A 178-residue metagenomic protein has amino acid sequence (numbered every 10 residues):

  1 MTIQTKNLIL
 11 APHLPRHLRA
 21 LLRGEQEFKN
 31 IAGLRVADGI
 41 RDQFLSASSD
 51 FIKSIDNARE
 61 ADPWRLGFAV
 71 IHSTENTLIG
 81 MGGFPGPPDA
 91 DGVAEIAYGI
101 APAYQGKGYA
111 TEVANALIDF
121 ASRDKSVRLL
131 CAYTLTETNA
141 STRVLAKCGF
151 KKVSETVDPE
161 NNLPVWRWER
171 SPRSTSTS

Functional and structural regions predicted by a protein language model:
M1-E95, I100-A103, A116-F120, D124 (+3 more regions): GNAT-family acyltransferases
T111, E137-S154: Conserved active-site alpha-helix within GNAT-family acetyltransferase domains
